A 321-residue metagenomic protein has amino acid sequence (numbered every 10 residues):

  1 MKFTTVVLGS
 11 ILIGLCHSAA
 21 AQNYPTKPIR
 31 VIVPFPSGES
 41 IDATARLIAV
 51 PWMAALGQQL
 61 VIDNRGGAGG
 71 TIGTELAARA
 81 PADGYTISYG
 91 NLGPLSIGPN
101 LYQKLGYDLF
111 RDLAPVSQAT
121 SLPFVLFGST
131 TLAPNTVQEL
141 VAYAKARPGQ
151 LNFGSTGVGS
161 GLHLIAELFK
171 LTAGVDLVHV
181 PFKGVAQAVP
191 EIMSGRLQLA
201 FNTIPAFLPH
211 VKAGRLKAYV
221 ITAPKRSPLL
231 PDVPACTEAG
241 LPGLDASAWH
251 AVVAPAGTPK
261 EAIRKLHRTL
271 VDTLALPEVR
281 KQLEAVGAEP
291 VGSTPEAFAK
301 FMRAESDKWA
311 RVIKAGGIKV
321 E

Functional and structural regions predicted by a protein language model:
M1-L8: Bacterial N-terminal signal peptides that target proteins for export
L15-S18: N-terminal signal peptide c-region/cleavage motif recognized by signal peptidases
A21-R111, Q150, G174-F201, H210 (+3 more regions): N-terminal (or domain-start) structured segment
T26-P28, T172-A173, K212, E238 (+1 more regions): An extracytoplasmic/periplasmic, membrane-proximal ligand-sensing/linker region
R79-Y85, L92, N100-Q187, C236 (+1 more regions): Hinge/capping helix and adjacent helix->loop/strand transition within the periplasmic-binding protein
L95-K104, L168-T172, L199-V233: A ligand-binding cleft/hinge motif common to bilobed small-molecule-binding domains
